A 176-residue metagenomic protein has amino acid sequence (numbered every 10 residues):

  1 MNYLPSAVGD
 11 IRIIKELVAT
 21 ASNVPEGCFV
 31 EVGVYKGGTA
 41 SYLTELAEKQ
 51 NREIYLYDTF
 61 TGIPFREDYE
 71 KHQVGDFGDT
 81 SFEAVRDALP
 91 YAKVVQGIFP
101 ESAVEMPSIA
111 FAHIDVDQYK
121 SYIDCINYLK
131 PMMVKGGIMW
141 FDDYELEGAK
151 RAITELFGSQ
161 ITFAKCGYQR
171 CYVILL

Functional and structural regions predicted by a protein language model:
N2-V8, K15-L176: S-adenosylmethionine/decaboxylated-SAM
